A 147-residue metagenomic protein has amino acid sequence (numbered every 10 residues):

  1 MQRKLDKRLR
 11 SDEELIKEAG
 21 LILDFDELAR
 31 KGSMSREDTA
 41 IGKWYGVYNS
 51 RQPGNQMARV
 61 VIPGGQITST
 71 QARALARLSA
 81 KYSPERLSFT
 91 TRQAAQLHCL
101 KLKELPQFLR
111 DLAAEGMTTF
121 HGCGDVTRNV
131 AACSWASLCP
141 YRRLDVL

Functional and structural regions predicted by a protein language model:
M1-A58, T70-A74, L78-Y82: Iron-sulfur (Fe-S) cluster-binding modules
R30-S33, S50, N55-L147: Small-residue-enriched alpha-helical segments and adjacent helix-cap loops that form tight helix-helix packing
